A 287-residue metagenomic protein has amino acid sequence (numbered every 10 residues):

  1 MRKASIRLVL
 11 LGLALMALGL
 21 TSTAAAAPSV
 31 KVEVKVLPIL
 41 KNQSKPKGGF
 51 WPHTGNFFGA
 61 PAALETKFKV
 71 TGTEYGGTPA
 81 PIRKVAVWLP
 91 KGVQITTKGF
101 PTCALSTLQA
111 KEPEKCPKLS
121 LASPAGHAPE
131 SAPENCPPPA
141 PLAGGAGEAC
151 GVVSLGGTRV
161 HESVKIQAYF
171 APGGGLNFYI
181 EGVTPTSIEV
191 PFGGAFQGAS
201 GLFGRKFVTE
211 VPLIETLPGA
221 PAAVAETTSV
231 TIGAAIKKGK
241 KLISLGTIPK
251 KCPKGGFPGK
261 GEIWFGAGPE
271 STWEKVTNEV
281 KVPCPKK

Functional and structural regions predicted by a protein language model:
M1-L10: Bacterial N-terminal signal peptides that target proteins for export
L10-L13, V36: N-terminal regions of proteins, emphasizing targeting and processing segments when present
M16-A25: C-terminal segment of classical bacterial N-terminal signal peptides
A25-K287: Ser/Thr/Pro/Gly-rich, low-complexity intrinsically disordered stalk/linker tracts of secreted and surface-exposed
